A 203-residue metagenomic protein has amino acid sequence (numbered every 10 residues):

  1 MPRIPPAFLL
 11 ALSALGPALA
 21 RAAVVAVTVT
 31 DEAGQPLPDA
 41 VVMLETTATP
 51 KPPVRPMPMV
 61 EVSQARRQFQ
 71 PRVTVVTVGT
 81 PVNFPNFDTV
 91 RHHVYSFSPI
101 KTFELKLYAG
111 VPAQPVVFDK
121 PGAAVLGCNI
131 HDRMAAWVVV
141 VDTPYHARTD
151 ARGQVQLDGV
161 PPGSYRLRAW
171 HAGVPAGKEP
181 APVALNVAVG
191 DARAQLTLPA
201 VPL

Functional and structural regions predicted by a protein language model:
M1-I4: Positively charged n-region of N-terminal signal peptides that target proteins for export
A7-P17: Bacterial N-terminal signal peptides
A22-L203: Extracytoplasmic copper-binding redox domains, predominantly the cupredoxin/blue-copper superfamily
